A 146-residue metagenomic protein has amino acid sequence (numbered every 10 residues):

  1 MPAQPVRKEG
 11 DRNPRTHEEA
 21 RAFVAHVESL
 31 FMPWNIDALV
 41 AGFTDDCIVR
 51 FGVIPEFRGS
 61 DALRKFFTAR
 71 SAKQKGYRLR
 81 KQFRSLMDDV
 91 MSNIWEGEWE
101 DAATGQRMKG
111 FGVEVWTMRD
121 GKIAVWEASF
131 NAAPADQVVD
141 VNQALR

Functional and structural regions predicted by a protein language model:
M1-R12: Juxtamembrane and targeting peptides
P5, F23, L30, I36-D89: A solvent-exposed, acidic/Ser-Thr-rich amphipathic alpha-helical stretch
P14, G105-R107, P134-Q143: A short acidic/glycine-rich loop-to-helix N-cap element
F43, G97-W99, F130: Short beta-strand segments enriched in hydrophobic/aromatic residues within well-folded beta-rich domains
K73, E98-K109: Short, cysteine-centered beta-strand-loop-beta hairpins and adjacent loop/turn segments enriched in charged/polar
Y77-R80, I94, R107-V113: Short, surface-exposed coil-to-beta transition loops
D88-G97: A short hydrophobic beta-strand element
F111-V139: Short beta-strand edge/turn micro-motifs at domain boundaries
